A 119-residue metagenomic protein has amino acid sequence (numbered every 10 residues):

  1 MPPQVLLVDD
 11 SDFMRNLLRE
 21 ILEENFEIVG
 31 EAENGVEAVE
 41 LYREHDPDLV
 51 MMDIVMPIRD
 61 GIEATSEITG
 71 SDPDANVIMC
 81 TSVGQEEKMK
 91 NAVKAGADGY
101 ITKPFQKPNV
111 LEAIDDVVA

Functional and structural regions predicted by a protein language model:
D12-G30: Two-component/phosphorelay signaling modules centered on CheY-like receiver
N34-E37, D60-E63: Acidic catalytic/metal-coordinating carboxylates
H45-M51: Active-site beta3 strand of CheY-like receiver
M56: Receiver (REC) domain active-site loop signature in two-component systems and cognate sites in sensor histidine kinases
V83-G84: Short, conserved "switch-loop" micro-motifs in signal-transduction and mechanochemical regulators
E87, F105-I114: C-terminal output helix
